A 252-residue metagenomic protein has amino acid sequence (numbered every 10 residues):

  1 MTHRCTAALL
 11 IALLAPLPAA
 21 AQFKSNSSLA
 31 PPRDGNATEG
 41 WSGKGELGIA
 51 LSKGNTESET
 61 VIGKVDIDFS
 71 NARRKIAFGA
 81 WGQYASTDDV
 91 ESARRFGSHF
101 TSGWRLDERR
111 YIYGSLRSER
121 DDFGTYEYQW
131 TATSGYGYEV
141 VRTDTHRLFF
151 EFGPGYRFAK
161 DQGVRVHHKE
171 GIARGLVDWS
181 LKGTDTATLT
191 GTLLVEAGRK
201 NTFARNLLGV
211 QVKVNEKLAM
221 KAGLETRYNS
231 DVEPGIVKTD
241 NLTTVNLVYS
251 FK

Functional and structural regions predicted by a protein language model:
M1-T38, K252: Cleavable N-terminal export/targeting peptides
W41, R73-F78, R109-I112, D144-L148 (+2 more regions): Repeated loop/turn-to-beta-strand initiation elements of outer-membrane beta-barrel proteins
L47-I49, F78-Y84, S98-F100, G114-S118 (+5 more regions): Transmembrane beta-barrel strands of outer-membrane/channel proteins
I49-K53, N71, G82-S86, S118-D122 (+6 more regions): Transmembrane beta-strands of outer-membrane beta-barrel pores
L51-E59, T87-A93, R120-E127, Q162-R165 (+2 more regions): Solvent-exposed loop/turn segments connecting transmembrane beta-strands in outer-membrane beta-barrel proteins
F69-R73, T101, L106-E108, G137-R142 (+4 more regions): Outer-membrane beta-barrel proteins
T133, V210-K213, T239-K252: Outer-membrane beta-barrel "beta-signal"
T145-A219: Outer-membrane beta-barrel transmembrane domain signature
